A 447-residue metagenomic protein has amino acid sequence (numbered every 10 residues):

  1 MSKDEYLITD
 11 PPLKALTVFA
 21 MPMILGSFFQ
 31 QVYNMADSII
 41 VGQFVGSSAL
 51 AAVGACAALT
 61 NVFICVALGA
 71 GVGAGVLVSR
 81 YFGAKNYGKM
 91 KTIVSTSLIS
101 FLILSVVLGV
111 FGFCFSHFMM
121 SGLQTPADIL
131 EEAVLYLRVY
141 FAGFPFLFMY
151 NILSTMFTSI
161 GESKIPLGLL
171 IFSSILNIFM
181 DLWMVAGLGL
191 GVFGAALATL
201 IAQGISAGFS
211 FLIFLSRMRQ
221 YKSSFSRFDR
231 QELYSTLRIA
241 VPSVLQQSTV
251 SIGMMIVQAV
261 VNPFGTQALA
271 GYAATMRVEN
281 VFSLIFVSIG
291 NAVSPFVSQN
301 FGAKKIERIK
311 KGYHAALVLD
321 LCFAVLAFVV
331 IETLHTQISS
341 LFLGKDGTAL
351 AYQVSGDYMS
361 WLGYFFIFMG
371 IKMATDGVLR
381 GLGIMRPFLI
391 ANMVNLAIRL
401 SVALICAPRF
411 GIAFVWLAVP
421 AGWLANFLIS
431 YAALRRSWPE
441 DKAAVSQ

Functional and structural regions predicted by a protein language model:
M1-A20, V78-G143, G187-V241, V297-Y364 (+1 more regions): Short alpha-helical transmembrane segments in multi-pass integral membrane proteins
L7-F44, A58-G73, L77, L102-G109 (+4 more regions): N-terminal transmembrane alpha-helices
V18, V41-N61, A127-E132, V192-F193 (+4 more regions): Interfacial/gating helices of multi-pass transporter permease domains
V18-D37, V139, Y150, S173 (+5 more regions): Transmembrane helical elements of multi-pass membrane transporters/channels
F28, V32-L50, M120-A127, W183-L190 (+5 more regions): Helix-terminus/linker motif at the lipid-water interface of multi-pass membrane proteins
L50-V110, L147-P166, G271-H335, M369-G383 (+1 more regions): Small-residue-rich hydrophobic transmembrane alpha-helices
V62-C65, N177-D181, S206-F211, V281-L284 (+3 more regions): Hydrophobic transmembrane alpha-helices of multi-pass small-molecule transporters
G71, Y140-T158, P166-S174, A195-G208 (+4 more regions): Short runs within selected transmembrane alpha-helices of multi-pass transporters and secretion channels
